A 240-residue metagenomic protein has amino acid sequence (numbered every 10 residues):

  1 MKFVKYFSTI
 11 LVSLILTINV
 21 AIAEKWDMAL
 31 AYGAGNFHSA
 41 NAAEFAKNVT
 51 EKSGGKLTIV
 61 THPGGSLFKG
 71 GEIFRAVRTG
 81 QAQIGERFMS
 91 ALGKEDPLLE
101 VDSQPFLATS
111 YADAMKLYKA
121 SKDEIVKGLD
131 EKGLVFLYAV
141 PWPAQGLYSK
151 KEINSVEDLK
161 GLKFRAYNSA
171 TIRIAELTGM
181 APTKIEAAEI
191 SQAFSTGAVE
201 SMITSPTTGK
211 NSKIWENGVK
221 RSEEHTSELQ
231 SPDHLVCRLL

Functional and structural regions predicted by a protein language model:
M1-Y6: Positively charged n-region of N-terminal signal peptides that target proteins for export
S8-N19: Bacterial N-terminal signal peptides
N19-A21, L240: Intrinsic disorder/low-complexity segments in short proteins, especially the signal peptide and propeptide regions
A23-D113, K122-I125, L129-S227, S231: N-terminal secretory/targeting leader peptides
K116: Short beta-strand-centered segments that line the small-molecule binding cleft or hinge of alpha/beta clamshell
K119: An acidic, glycine-rich surface segment that forms the CoA-thioester-binding/catalytic face of crotonase-fold enzymes
E228-L240: Short "domain-exit" segments at the C-terminal end of structured domains
